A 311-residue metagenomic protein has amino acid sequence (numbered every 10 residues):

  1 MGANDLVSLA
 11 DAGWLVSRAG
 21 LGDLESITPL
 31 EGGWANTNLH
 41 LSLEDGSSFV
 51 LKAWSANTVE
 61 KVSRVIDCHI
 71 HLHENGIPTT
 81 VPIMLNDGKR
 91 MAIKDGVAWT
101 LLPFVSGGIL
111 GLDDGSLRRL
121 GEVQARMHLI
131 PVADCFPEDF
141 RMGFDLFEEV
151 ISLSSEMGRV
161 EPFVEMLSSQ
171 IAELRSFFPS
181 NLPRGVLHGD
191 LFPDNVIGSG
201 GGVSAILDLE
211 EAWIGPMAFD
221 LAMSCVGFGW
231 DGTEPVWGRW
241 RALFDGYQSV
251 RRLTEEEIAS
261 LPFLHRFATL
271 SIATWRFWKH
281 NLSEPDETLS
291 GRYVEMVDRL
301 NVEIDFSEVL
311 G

Functional and structural regions predicted by a protein language model:
M1-N86, S199-G202, E308-G311: Conserved NTP-binding catalytic cores of kinases and kinase-like/nucleotidyltransferase enzymes across multiple kinase
D5-R18, V132-G189, R252: An alpha-helical support segment within catalytic cores of ATP-dependent transferases
E31-L43, V50-L51, P82-I83, A172-F219: Active-site acidic catalytic loop and adjacent metal/ATP-binding pocket of ATP-dependent phosphoryl transfer enzymes
E44-F136: ATP-binding pocket architecture of kinase catalytic cores
R64, R119, V123, M166 (+2 more regions): Charged catalytic carboxylate motif
L153, I272-G311: ATP/Mg2+ or Mg2+-diphosphate-binding catalytic cores that bind nucleotide phosphates or diphosphates via glycine-rich
A218-R252, F267-E284: Active-site activation/catalytic loop segments of kinase-like enzymes and analogous catalytic loops in related
L253-H265: All-alpha amphipathic helical-bundle segments outside canonical DNA-binding/catalytic cores that form hydrophobic
